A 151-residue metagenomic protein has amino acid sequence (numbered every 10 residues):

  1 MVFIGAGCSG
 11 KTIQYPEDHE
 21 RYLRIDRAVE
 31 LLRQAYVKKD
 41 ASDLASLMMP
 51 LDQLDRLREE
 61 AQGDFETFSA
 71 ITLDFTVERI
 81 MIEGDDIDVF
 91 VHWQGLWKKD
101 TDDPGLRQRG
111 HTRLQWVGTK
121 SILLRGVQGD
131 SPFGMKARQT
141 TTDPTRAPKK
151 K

Functional and structural regions predicted by a protein language model:
M1-A6: Sec-dependent bacterial lipoprotein signal peptides
G7-K38, S46, P50, L54 (+1 more regions): Short, low-complexity N-terminal intrinsically disordered segments enriched in polar/charged residues
D26, S42-I82, D86-F90, W97 (+1 more regions): Short solvent-exposed beta->alpha transition segments
A28, D74, Q108-G110: Residues that act as N-cap/strand-start positions at coil-to-secondary-structure junctions
V29, A61, Q128-G129: Hydrophobic alpha-helical core bundles mediating ligand binding, dimerization, or RNAP-core interactions
G84-K151: Exposed beta-sheet edge and beta->alpha loop/turn motif
